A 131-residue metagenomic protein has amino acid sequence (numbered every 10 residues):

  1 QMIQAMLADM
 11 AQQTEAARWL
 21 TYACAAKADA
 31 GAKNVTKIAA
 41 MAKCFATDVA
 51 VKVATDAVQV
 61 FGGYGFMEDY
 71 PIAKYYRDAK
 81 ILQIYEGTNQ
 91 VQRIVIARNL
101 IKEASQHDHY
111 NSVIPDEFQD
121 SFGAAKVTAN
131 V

Functional and structural regions predicted by a protein language model:
Q1-V131: Alpha-helical interface subdomain recognition
